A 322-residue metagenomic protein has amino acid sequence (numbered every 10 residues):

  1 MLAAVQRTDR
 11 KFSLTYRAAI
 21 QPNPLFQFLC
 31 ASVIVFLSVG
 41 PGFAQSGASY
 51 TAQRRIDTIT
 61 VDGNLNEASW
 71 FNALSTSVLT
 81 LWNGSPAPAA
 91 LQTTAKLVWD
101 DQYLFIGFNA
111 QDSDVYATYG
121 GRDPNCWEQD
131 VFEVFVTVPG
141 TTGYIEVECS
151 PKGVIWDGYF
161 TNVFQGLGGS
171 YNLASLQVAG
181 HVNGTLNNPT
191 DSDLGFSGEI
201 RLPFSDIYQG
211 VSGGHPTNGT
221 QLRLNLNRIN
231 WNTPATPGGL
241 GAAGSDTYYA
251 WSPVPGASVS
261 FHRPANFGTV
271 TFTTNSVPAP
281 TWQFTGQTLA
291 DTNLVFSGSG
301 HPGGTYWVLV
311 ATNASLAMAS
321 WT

Functional and structural regions predicted by a protein language model:
M1-L25: N-terminal secretory signal peptides that target proteins for export/translocation
S13-A18, C30, I34, S69: Extended rod-forming repeat segments used as scaffolds/tethers
P24-V39: Bacterial N-terminal signal peptides
G40-A44: Sec/Tat signal peptide C-region and signal peptidase I cleavage site
Q45-V277: Structural preference for beta-rich elements and adjacent junctions enriched in aromatics
V277-T322: Short, composition-biased motifs enriched in small/polar/acidic residues
